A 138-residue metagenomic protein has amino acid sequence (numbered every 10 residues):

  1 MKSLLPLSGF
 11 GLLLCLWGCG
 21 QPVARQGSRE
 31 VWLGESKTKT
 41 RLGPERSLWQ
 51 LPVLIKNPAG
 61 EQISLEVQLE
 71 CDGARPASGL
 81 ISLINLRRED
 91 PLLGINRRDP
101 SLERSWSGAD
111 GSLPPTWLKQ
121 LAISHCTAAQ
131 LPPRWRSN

Functional and structural regions predicted by a protein language model:
M1-S8: Bacterial N-terminal signal peptides that target proteins for export
K2, C15-W17: Residues at secondary-structure transition points
S8-C15: Bacterial N-terminal signal peptides
C19-E66, E70-N138: N-terminal secretory-pathway/extracellular module detecting exported/lumenal segments and adjacent signal-anchor/first
